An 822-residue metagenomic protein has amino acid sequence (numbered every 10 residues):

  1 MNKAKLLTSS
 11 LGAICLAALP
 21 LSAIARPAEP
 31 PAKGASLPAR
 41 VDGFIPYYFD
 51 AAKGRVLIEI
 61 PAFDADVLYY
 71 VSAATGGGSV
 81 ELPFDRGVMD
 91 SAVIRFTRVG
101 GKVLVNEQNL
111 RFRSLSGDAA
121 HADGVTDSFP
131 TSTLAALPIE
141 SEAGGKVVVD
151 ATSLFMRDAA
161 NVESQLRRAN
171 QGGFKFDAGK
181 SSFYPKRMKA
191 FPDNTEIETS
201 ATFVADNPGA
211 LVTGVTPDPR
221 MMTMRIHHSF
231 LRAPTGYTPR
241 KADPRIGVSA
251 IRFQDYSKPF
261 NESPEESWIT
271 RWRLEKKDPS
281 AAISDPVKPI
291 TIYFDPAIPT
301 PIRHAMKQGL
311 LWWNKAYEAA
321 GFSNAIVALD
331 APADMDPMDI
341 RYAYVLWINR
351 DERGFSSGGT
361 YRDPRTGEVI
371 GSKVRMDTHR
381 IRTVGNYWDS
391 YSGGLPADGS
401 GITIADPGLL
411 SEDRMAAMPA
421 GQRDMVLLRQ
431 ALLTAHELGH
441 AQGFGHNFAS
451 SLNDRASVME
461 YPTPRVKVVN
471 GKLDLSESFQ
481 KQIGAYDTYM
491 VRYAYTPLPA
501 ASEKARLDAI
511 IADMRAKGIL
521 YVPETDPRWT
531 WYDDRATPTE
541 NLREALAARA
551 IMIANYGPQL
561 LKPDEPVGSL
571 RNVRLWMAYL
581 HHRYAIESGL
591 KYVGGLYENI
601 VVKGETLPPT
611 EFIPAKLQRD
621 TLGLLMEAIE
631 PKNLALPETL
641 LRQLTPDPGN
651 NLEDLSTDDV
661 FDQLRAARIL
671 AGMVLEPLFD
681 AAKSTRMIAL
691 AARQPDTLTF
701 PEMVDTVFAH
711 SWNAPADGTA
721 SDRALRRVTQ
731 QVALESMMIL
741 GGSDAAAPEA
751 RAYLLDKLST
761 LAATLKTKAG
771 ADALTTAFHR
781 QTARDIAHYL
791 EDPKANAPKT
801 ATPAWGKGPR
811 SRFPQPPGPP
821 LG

Functional and structural regions predicted by a protein language model:
A4-L21: Gram-negative bacterial Sec-dependent N-terminal signal peptides
R26-I298, A316, D330-G421, Q430 (+4 more regions): Auxiliary tRNA-acceptor-end handling modules of aminoacyl-tRNA synthetases
A51, G87, S263, P296-Q308 (+3 more regions): Soluble non-cytosolic domains of exported or imported proteins
A65, P301-A325: Zn2+-dependent metallopeptidase catalytic core
H304-L311, K315, L432, L580 (+1 more regions): Solvent-exposed, polar/charged alpha-helical surfaces in well-ordered, non-transmembrane soluble domains, broadly
L311-F322, G439-H440, F444, P464 (+1 more regions): Sec-exported extracytoplasmic/periplasmic mature domains
D330-N349, L428-I483: The catalytic-center signature of Zn2+-dependent metalloproteases
A420, S451-G822: Conserved catalytic/binding loops enriched for acidic/polar residues
